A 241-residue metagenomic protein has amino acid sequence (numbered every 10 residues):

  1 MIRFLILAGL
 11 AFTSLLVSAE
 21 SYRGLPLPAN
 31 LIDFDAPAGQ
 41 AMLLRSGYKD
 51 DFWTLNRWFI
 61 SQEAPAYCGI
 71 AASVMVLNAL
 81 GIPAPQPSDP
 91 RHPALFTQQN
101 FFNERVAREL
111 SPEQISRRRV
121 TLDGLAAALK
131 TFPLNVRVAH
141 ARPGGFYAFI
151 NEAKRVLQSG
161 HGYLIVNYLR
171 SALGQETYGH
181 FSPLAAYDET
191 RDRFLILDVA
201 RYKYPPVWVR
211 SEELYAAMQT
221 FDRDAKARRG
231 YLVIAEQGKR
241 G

Functional and structural regions predicted by a protein language model:
L5-S14: Bacterial N-terminal signal peptides
I6, M42, S46, L55 (+7 more regions): Short, well-ordered helical secondary-structure segments
G9-L10, L25, Y231: Intrinsically disordered, low-complexity regions
L16-R119: Active-site-adjacent structural segments surrounding the nucleophilic cysteine of cysteine proteases and isopeptidases
N30-D33, Q98-G179, A185-L232, E236-Q237: Conserved active-site-adjacent core of cysteine acyl-enzyme catalytic domains
K239-G241: Short, solvent-exposed mixed-charge patches
